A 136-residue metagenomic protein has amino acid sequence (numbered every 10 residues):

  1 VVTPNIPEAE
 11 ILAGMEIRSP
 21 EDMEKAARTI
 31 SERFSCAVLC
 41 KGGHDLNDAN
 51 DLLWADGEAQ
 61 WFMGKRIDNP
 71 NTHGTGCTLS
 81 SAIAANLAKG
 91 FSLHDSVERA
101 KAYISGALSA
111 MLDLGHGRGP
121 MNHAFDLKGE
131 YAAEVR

Functional and structural regions predicted by a protein language model:
V1-A59: Conserved phosphate/ATP/ADP-binding segment of small-molecule kinases
E8, G43-L46, R66-D68, K101-I104: Glycine-rich beta-alpha junction loops
E10-I11, N69-L93: Short, small-residue alpha-helix embedded
E16-M23, A88-E98: Short, charged, surface-exposed loops that flank catalytic or proteolytic processing sites
I17, F62, M121: Short clusters of hydrophobic/aromatic residues that line enzyme substrate/ligand-binding pockets
D45-A49, P70-H73, L127: Active-site-adjacent loop and "lid" segments of alpha/beta metabolic enzymes
A59-K65: A short, charged helix-loop
H94-R136: Charged C-terminal helix
